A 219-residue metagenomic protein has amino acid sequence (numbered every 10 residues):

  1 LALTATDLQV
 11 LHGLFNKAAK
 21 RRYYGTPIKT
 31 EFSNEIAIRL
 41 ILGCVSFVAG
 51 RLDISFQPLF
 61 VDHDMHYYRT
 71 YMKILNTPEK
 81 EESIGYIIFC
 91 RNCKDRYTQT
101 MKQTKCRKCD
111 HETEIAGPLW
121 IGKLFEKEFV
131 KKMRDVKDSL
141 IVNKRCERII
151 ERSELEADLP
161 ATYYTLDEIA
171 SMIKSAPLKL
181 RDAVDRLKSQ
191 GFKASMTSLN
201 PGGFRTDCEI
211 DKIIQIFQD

Functional and structural regions predicted by a protein language model:
L1-D219: SAM-dependent transferase fold signal centered on methyltransferase-like domains, encompassing both Class I
